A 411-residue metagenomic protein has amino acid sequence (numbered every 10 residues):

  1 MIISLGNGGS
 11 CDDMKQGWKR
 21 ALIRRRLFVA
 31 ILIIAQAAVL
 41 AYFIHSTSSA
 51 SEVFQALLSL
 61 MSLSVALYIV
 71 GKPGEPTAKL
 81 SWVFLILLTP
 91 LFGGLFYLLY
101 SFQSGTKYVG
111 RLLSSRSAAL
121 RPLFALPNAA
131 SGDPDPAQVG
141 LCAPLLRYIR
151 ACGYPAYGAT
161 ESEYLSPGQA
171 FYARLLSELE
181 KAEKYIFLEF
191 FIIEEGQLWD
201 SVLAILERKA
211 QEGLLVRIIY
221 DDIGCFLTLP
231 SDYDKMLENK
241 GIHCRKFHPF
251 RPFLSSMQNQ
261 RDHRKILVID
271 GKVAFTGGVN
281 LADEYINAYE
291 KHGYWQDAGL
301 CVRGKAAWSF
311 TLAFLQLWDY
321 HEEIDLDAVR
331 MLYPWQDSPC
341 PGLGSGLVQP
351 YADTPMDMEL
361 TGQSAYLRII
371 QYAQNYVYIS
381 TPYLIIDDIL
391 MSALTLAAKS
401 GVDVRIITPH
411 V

Functional and structural regions predicted by a protein language model:
I2-S364, R368, Y372, L396: N-terminal localization/anchoring segments of enzymes in phospholipid and broader phosphate metabolism
F190, A352-T354, Q374, T381-Y383 (+1 more regions): Active-site proximal loops enriched in glycine and acidic residues that flank catalytic Cys/His/Asp and coordinate
D297, S380-T381: A short, conserved beta-strand element enriched in hydrophobic/aromatic residues
S345, Q374-Y376, D403-R405: Active-site lining segments that contact anionic ligands and/or coordinate catalytic metals
Y383-V404, H410: Helical hairpin unit composed of two closely spaced alpha helices linked by a short loop
